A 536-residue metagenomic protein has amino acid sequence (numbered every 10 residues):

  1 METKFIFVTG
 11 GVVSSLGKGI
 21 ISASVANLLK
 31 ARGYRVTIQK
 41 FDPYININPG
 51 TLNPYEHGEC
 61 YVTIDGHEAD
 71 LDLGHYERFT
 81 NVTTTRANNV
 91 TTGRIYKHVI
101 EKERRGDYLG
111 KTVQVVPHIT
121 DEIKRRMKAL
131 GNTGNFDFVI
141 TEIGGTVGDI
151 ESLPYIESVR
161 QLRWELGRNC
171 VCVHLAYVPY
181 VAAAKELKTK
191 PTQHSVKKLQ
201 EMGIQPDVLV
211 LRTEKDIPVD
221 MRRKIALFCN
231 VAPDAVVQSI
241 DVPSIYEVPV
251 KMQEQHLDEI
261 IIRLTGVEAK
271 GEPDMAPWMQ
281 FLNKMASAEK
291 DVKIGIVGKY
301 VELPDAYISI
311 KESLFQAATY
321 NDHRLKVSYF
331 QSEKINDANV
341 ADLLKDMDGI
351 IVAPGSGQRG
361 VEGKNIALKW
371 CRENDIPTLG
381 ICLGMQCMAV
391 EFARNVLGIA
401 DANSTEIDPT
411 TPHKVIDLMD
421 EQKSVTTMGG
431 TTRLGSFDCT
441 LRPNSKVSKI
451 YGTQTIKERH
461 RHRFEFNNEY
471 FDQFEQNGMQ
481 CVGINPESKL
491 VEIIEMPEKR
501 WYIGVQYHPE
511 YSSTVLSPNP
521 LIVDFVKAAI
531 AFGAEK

Functional and structural regions predicted by a protein language model:
M1-H323, E333-G349, S356-G357, K364-W370 (+3 more regions): Flexible phosphate-sensing "switch/lid" loops adjacent to ATP/NTP-binding sites across phosphate-transfer
F7, T37-K40, I140, H174 (+12 more regions): Structured core elements
L16-G19, A23-N27, A31, L343-D438 (+2 more regions): Cysteine-nucleophile active-site neighborhood
E56-I64, V242-Y246, V352, E373-L379 (+3 more regions): Short beta-alpha connecting loops at secondary-structure transitions that line or flank enzyme active sites
D234-D241, S328, I484-E487: Beta-strand->loop->alpha-helix junctions that form or flank phosphate-binding loops in nucleotide-handling enzymes
E272, N321-K326, I484, E535-K536: Flexible, glycine/charged-enriched surface loops at secondary-structure junctions
K284-A288, D342, I407, M428-T431 (+2 more regions): Replace "in large, NTP-powered and nucleic-acid-processing enzymes" with "in large, NTP-powered factors and other
L434-D438, R442-K536: C-terminal and late-domain segments of enzyme folds
